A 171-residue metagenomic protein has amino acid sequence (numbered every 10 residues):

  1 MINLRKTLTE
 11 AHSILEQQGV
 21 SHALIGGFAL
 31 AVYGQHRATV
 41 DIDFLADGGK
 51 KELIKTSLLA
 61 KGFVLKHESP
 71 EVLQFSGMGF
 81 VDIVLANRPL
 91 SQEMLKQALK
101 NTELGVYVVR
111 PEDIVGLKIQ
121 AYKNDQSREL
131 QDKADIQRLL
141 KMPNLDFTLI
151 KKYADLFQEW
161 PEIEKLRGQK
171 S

Functional and structural regions predicted by a protein language model:
M1-S171: Compositionally biased terminal segments of proteins
